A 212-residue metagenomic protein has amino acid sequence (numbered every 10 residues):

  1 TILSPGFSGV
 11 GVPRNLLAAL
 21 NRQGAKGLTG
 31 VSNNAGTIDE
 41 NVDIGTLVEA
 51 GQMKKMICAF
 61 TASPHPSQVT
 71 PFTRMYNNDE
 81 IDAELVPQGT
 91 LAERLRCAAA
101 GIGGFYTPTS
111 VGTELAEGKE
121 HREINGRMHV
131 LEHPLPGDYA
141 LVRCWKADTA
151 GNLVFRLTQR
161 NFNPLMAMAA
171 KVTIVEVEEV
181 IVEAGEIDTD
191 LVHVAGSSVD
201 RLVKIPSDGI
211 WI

Functional and structural regions predicted by a protein language model:
T1-I212: Conserved alpha/beta enzyme-core scaffold
